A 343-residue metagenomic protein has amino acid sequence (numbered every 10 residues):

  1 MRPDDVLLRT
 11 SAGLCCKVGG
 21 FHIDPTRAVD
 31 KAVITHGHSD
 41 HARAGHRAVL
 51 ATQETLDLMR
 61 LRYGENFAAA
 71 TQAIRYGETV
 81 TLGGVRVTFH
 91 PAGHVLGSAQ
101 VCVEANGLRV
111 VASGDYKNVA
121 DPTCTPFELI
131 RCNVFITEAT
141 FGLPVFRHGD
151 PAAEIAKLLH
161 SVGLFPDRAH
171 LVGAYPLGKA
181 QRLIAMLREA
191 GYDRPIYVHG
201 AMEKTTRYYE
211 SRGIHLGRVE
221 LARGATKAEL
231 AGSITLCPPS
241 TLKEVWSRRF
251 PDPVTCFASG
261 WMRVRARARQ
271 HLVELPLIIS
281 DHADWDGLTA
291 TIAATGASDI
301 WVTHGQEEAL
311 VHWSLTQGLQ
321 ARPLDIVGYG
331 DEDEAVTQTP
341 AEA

Functional and structural regions predicted by a protein language model:
M1-R2, G213, L221-A343: C-terminal regulatory/interaction regions
R2-R27, K31, G37-G178, E189: His/Asp/Glu-rich metal-coordinating catalytic cores of metallo-dependent phosphodiesterases/hydrolases acting on
D30-H36, H46-Q53, E65-I74, G84-V87 (+4 more regions): Active-site regions of enzymes building and remodeling cell-envelope glycoconjugates
S39, T55-L56, K179, M202 (+2 more regions): Alpha-helix capping/helix-boundary segments
A42, S98, A120-D121, A180-I184 (+3 more regions): Short, well-ordered alpha-helical microsegments
R47, L108, P166-A169, Y192-R194 (+3 more regions): Short coil/turn segments at beta-strand junctions that form active-site/ligand-binding loops
Q53, A139, G200, G260 (+1 more regions): Short secondary-structure boundary segments
E128-L129, L143-K227, D299-A343: Binuclear metal-ion centers of metallo-dependent hydrolases, dominated by the metallo-beta-lactamase
